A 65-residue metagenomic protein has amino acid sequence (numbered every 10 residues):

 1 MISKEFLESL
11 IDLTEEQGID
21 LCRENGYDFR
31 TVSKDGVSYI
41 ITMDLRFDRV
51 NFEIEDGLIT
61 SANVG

Functional and structural regions predicted by a protein language model:
M1-G65: Exposed, flexible binding/inhibitory loops of compact, secreted disulfide-stabilized domains
